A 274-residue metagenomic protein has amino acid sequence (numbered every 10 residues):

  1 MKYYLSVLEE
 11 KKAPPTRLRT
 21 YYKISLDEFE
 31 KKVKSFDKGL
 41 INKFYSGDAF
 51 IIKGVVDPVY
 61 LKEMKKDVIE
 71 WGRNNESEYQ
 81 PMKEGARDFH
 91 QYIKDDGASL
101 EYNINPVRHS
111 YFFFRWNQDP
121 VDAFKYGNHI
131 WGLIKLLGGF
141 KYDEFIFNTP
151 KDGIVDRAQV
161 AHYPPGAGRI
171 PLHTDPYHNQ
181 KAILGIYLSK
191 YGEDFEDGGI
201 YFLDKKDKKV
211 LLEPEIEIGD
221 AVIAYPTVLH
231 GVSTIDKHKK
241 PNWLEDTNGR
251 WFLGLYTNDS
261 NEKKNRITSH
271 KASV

Functional and structural regions predicted by a protein language model:
M1-S46: Fe(II)/2-oxoglutarate
F50-V56: Short amphipathic
I69-P81: Cytochrome P450 catalytic domain signature, combining two hallmark sequence patches
Q91-R157: Signature of the catalytic double-stranded beta-helix
P150-A167, N179: A short glycine-rich, His/Asp/Glu-containing loop-to-beta-strand
H162-P165, Y177-D194, G254-T257: Short, conserved beta-strand element in jelly-roll/cupin
R169-P176: Histidine-centered catalytic micro-motifs
Y191-V274: Catalytic core of Fe(II)/2-oxoglutarate
